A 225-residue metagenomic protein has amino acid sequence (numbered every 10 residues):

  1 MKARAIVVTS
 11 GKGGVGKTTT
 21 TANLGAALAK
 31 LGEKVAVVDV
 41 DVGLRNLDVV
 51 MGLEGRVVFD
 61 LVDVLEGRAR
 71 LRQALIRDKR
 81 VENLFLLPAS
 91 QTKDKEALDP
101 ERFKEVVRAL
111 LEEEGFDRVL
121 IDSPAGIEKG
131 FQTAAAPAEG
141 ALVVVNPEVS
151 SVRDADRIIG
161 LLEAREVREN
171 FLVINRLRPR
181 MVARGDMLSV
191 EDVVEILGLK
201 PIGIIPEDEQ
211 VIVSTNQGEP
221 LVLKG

Functional and structural regions predicted by a protein language model:
A5-R70, R118: Walker A/P-loop NTP-binding active-site region of P-loop NTPases, recognizing the glycine-rich GxxxxGKT/S
V40-E114, I212-Q217, L221-V222: P-loop/Walker-type NTP enzyme "switch/lid" segment
V42-L44, T92-K93, G126, E148-S150 (+2 more regions): Conserved nucleotide-binding/hydrolysis micro-motifs of P-loop NTPases
G115-G130: Glycine-rich phosphate-binding loop used to anchor ATP phosphates in small-molecule kinases, encompassing both
R118, G140-V143, F171, G203: Well-ordered beta-strand positions
E128-V149: Inter-motif core of Ras-like GTPase G domains
R153-R168: Conserved C-terminal guanine-recognition region of P-loop GTPase G domains, centered on the G4
A164-G225: C-terminal lobe/tail of nucleotide-utilizing enzymes
